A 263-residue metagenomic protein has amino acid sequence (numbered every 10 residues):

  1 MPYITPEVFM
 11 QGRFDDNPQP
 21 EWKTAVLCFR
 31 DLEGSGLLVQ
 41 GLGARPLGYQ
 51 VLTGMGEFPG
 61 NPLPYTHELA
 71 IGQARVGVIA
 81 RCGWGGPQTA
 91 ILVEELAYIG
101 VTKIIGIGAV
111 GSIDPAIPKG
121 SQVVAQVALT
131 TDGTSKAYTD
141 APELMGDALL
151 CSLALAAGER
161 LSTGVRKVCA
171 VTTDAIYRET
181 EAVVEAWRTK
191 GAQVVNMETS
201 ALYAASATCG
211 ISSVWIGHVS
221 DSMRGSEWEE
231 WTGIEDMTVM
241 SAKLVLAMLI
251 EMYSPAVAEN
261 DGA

Functional and structural regions predicted by a protein language model:
M1-S152, T208: Metabolite-binding pocket within alpha/beta catalytic cores that recognizes anionic/polar moieties
Y49-M55, S162-V168, M252-A263: Flexible, glycine/charged-enriched surface loops at secondary-structure junctions
T102-K103, Q193, S212: Short acidic/polar active-site loop segments enriched in Thr and Asp
A141-K190: Active-site rim beta-loop-alpha module in soluble metabolic enzymes
L153-L161, A205, L244-P255: Generic non-transmembrane alpha-helical segments
S200-E235: Zn-dependent metallopeptidase/amidohydrolase metal-coordination segment
M223-A263: His/Asp/Glu-rich mid-to-C-terminal helical/loop segments that flank catalytic regions of hydrolases
